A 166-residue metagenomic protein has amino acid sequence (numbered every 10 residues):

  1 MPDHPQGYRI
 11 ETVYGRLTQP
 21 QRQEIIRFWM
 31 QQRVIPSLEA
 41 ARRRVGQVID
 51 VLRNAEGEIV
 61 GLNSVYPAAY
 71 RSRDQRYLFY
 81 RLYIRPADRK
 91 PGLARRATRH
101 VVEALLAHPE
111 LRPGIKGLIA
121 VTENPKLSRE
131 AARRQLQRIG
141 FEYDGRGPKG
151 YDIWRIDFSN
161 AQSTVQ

Functional and structural regions predicted by a protein language model:
M1-L38: Short amphipathic alpha-helix that is part of the acyltransferase structural core
P20-Q32, E58-A68, R96-T98, V102 (+1 more regions): Short N-terminal helix-initiation segments at or just after the protein's N-terminus
I25, W29-P36, V101-P109, L136-G140: Hydrophobic, Leu/Ile/Phe/Ala-enriched alpha-helical segments that form helix-helix packing faces
W29-A55, I59-L82: A conserved beta-strand-loop-helix scaffold within acyl/acetyltransferase catalytic domains
I84, K90-L106: Conserved acetyl-CoA-binding loop-helix of GNAT-fold acetyltransferases
A87-P91, P125-S128: Short acidic, S/G/P-rich loop/turn micro-motifs used as interaction or catalytic elements
P113-A131: Conserved beta-strand-loop-alpha-helix junction that forms the acyl-donor binding cleft
Q137-Q166: C-terminal "cap" of GNAT-fold acetyltransferases
